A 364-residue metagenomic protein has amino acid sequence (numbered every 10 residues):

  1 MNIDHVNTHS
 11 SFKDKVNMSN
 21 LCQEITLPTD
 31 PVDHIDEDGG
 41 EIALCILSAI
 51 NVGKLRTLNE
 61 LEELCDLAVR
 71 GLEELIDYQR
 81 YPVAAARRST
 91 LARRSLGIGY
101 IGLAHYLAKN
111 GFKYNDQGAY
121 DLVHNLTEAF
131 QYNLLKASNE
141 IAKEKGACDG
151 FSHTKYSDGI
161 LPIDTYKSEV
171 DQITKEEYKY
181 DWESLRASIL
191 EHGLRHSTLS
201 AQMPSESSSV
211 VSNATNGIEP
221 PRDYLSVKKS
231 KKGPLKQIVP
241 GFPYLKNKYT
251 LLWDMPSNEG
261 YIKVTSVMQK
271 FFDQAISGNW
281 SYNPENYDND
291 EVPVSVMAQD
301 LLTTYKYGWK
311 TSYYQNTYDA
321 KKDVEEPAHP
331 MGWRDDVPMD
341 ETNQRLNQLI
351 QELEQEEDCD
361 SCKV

Functional and structural regions predicted by a protein language model:
M1-T90, S95, Y100-N110, A214-G217 (+1 more regions): Function-dense linear segments that define catalytic or interfacial modules in macromolecule-processing proteins
V6-T8, Q23, L27, V32 (+11 more regions): Short, glycine-/Ser/Thr-/acidic-enriched flexible segments
K13, H34-D38, L55-E63, A86-I98 (+6 more regions): Alpha-helix capping and helix-loop boundary segments enriched in small/acidic/polar residues
Q23, L72, I76-D77, A147 (+3 more regions): Catalytic alpha/beta core of large soluble enzyme barrels
D38-A43, G193-L194, P204, Q355: Short, flexible loop/turn motifs enriched in small residues
C65-R87, L91, K113-S205, S277: Internal maturation/activation junctions in enzymes
G99-G102, L134-S138, D300: Extended, hydrophobic alpha-helical segments in both membrane/secreted and soluble proteins
E326-V364: Acidic, low-complexity intrinsically disordered tails
